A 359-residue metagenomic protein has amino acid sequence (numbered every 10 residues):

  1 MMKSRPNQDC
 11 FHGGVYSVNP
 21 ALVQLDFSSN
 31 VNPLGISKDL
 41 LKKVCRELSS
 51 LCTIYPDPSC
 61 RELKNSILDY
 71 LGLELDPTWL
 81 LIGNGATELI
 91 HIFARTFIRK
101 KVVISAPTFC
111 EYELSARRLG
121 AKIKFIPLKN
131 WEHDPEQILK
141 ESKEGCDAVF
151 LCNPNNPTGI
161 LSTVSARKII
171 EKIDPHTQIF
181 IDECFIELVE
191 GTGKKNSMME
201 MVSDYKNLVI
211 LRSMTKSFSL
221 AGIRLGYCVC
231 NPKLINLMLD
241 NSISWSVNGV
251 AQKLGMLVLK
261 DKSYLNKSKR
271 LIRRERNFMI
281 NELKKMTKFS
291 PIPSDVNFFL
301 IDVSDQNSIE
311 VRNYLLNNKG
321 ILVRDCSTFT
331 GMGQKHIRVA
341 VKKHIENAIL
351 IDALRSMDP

Functional and structural regions predicted by a protein language model:
M1-I54, G145: N-terminal "arm"/small-domain region of PLP-dependent enzymes with the aminotransferase-like
Q8, R95-C152: PLP-dependent aminotransferase-like
I36-S37, N207-K285, F289-I292: PLP-dependent aminotransferase class I/II
P56, L68-I92, S105: Short loop-beta-helix segment that forms the pyridoxal 5′-phosphate
L75-L80, K101, E183, K206-N207: Short acidic capping loops at alpha-helix termini that bridge into adjacent secondary structure
R117, P135-E144, I160-I179, E183-L220: Active-site pre-lysine segment of PLP-dependent enzymes
I272-R273, M286-K319, V341: Conserved PLP-binding catalytic core of the aspartate aminotransferase-like
N317-N318, T330-P359: PLP-dependent enzyme catalytic core of the Aspartate aminotransferase-like
